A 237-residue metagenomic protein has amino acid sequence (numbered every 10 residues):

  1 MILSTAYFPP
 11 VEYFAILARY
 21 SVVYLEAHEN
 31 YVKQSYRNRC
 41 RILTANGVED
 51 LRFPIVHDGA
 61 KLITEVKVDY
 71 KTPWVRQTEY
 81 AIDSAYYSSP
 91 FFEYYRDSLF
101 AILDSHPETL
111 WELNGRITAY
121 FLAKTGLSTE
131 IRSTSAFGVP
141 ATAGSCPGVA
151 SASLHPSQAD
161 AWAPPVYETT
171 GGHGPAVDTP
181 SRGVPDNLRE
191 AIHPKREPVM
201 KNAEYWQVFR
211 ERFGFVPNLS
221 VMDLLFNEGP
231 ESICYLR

Functional and structural regions predicted by a protein language model:
M1-R237: Residues lining hydrophobic/aromatic ligand-binding pockets adjacent to catalytic sites
